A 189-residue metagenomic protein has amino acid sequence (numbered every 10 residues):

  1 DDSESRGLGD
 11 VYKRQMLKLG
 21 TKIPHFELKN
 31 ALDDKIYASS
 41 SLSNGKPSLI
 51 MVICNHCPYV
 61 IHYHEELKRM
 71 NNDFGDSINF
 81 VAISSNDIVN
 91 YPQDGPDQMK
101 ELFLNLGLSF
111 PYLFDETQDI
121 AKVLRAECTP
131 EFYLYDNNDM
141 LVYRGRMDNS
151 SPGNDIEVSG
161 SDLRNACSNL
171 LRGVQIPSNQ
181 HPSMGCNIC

Functional and structural regions predicted by a protein language model:
D1-K13: Single conserved hydrophobic/aromatic residue that forms the stacking wall/gate of nucleotide- or nucleobase-binding
K13-L171, I176-N179, N187: Chalcogenol-based redox active-site neighborhoods
